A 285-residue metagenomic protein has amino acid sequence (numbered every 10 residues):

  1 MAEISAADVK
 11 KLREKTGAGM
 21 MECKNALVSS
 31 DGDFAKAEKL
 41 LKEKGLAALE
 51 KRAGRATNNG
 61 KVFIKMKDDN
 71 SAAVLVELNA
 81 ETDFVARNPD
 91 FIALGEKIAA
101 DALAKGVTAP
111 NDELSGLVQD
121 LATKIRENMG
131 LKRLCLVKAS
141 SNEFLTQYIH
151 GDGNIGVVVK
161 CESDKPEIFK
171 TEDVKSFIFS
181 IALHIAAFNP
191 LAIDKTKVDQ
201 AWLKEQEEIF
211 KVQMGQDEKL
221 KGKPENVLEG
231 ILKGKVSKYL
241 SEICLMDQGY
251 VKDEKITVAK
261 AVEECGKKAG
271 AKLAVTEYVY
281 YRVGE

Functional and structural regions predicted by a protein language model:
A2-E285: N-terminal assembly/interaction segments in proteins that build large macromolecular machines
